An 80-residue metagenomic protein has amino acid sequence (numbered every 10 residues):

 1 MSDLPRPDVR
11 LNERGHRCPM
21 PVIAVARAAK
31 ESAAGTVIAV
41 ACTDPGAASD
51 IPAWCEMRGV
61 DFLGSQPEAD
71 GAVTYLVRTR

Functional and structural regions predicted by a protein language model:
M1-R14, E56, V60, A69 (+1 more regions): Long, charged, low-complexity intrinsically disordered regions
D8, G35-A39, A72-T74: Intrinsic-disorder/low-complexity, polar/charged segments enriched in Ser/Thr/Lys/Arg/Asp/Glu/Gln
E13-P67: Amphipathic, hydrophobic secondary-structure cores in small proteins
